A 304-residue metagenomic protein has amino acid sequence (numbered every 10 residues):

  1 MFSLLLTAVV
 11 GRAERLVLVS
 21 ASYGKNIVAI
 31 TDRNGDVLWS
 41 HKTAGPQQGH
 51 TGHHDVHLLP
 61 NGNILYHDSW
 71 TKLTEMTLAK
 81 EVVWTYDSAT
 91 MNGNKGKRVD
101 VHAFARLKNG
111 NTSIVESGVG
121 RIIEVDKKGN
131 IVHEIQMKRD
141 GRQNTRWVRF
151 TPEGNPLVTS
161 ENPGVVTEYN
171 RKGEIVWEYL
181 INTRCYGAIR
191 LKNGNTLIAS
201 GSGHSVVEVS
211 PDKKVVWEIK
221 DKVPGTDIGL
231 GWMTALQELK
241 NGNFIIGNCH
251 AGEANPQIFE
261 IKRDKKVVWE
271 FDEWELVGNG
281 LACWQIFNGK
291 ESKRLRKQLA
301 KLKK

Functional and structural regions predicted by a protein language model:
M1-A8: Bacterial N-terminal signal peptides
A13-K304: Histidine-/acidic-rich catalytic cores in large beta-rich domains
